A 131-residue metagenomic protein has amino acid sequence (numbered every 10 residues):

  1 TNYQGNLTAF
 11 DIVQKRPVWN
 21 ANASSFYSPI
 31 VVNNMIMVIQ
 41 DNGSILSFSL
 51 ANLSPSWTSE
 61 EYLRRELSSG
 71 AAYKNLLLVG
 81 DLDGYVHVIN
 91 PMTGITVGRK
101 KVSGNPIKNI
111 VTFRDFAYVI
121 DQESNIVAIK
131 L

Functional and structural regions predicted by a protein language model:
T1-L131: Extracytoplasmic/lumenal domain signature
